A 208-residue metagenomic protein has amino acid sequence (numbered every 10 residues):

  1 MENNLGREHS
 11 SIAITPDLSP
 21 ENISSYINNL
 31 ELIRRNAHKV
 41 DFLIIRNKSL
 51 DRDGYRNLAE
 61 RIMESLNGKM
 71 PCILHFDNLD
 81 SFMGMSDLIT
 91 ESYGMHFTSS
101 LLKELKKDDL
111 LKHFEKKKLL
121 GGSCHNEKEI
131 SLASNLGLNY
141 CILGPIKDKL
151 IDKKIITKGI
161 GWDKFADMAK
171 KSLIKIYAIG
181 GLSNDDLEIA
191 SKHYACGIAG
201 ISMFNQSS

Functional and structural regions predicted by a protein language model:
M1-H9, R35, S208: Short, low-complexity, intrinsically disordered N-terminal peptides in bacterial proteins
N4-D17, D108-D109, A166: N-terminal small/glycine-rich loop or linker at the start of catalytic domains across soluble metabolic enzymes
E8-N28, L119-G122: Active-site mouth loops of central-metabolism enzymes
A13-L18, Y93-D108, I142-I156, N184-S208: Glycine-rich phosphate-binding active-site loops on the catalytic face of alpha/beta enzymes
I14-D17, V40-L132, N139-G144, A178: Catalytic beta/alpha-barrel core
I27-N29, R56-E60, E127, I155-F165: Charged helix-capping and loop-helix junction motifs
I33-V40, I89-T90, L136, K171 (+1 more regions): Structural motif
S123-N126, G161-K164, I174-D186, A190 (+1 more regions): Glycine-rich adenosine-cofactor-binding loop
